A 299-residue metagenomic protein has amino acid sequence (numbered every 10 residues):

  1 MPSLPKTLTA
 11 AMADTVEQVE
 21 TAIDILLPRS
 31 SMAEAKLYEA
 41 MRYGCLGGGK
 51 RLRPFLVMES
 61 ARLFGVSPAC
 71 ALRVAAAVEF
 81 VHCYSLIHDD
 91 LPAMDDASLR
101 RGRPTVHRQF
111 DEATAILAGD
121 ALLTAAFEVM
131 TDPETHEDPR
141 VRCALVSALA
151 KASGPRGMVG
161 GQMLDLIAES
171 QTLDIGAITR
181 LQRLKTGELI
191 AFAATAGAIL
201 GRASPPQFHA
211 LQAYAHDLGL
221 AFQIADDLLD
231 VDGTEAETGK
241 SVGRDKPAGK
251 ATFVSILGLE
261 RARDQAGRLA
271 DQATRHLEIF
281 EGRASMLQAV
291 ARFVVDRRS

Functional and structural regions predicted by a protein language model:
M1-L27: N-terminal amphipathic/basic leader segments beginning at the initiator methionine
E17-Q18, L27-T274, S285-V295: Mg2+-dependent prenyl diphosphate-binding active-site environment of isoprenoid biosynthetic enzymes
